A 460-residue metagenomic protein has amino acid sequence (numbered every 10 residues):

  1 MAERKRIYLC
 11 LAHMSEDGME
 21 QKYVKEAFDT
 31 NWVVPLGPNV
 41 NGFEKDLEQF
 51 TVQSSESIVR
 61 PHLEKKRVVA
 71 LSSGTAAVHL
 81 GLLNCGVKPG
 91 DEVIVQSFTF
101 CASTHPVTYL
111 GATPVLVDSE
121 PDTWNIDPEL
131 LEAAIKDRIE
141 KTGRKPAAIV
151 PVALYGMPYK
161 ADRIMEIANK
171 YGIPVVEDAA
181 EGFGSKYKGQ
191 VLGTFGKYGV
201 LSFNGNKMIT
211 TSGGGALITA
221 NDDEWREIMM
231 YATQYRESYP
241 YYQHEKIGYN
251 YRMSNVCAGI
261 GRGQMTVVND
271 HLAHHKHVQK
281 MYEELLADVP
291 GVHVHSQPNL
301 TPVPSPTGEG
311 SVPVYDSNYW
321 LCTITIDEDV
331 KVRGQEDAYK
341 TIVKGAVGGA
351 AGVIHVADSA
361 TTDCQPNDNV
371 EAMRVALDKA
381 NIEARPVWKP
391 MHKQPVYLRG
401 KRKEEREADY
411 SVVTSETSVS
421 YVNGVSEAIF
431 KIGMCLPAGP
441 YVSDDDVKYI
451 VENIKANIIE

Functional and structural regions predicted by a protein language model:
M1-L80, N84, K88, N169 (+2 more regions): Conserved PLP-binding active-site segment in aminotransferase class I/II-type PLP enzymes
P38-K45, F50, K65, E129 (+7 more regions): PLP-dependent aminotransferase class I/II
A70, V95, A148-P151, T211 (+1 more regions): A short beta-strand submotif of the Rossmann-like class I SAM-dependent methyltransferase core that lines
H79-A133, L377: Conserved PLP-anchoring active-site segment centered on the Schiff-base-forming lysine
H105-V107, I167, M208, V256: Hydrophobic/aromatic ligand-binding patch that stacks against planar heteroaromatic rings of cofactors or nucleotides
L110, K170-Y171, A380: Helix C-cap/helix->beta junction micro-motif
D122-T211, A216-I218: Active-site phosphate-binding strand-loop segment of PLP-dependent enzymes
